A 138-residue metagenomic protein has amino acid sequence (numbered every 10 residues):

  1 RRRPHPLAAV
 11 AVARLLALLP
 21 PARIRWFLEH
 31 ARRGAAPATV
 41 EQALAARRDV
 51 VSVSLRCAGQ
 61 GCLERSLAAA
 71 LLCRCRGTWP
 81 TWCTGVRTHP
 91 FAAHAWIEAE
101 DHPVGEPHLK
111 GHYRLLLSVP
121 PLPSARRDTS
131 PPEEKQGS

Functional and structural regions predicted by a protein language model:
R1-S138: Helix-boundary/low-complexity linker signature
